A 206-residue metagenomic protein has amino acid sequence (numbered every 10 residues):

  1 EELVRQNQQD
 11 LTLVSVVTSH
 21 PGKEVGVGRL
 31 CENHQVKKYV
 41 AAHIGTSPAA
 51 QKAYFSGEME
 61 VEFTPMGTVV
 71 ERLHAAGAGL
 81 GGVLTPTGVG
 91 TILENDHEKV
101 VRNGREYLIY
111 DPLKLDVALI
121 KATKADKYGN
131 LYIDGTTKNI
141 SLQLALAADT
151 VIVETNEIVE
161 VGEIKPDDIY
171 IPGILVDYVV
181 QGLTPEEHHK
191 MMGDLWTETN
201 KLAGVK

Functional and structural regions predicted by a protein language model:
E1-K206: Conserved alpha/beta enzyme-core scaffold
